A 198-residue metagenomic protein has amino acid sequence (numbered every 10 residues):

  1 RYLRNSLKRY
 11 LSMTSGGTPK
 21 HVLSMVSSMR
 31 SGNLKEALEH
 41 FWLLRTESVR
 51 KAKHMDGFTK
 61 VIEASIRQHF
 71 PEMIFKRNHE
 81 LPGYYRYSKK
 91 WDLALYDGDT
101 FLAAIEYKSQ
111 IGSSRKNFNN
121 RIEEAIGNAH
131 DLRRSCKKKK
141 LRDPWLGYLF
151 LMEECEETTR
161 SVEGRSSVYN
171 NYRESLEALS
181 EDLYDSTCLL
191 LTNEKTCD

Functional and structural regions predicted by a protein language model:
R1-N78: Interdomain/boundary linker segments immediately adjacent to catalytic/signaling cores
N5, R9, V162-D198: Non-catalytic C-terminal interaction segments of nucleic acid-processing enzymes
F58, I62-F70, A129-C136, V168-S180: Hydrophobic, Leu/Ile/Phe/Ala-enriched alpha-helical segments that form helix-helix packing faces
N78-Y84: Short, solvent-exposed loop/turn elements at beta->coil junctions and helix N-caps that rim active or binding pockets
R86-K90: A short, glycine/Asx- and small/polar-enriched loop/turn that sits immediately N-terminal to a beta-strand
A94-A104: Active-site beta-strand-loop-beta-strand hairpin of nuclease catalytic cores that positions key catalytic residues
A104, G147-F150, L189: Structural beta-sheet core signal
S109-V162: Catalytic cores of nucleic-acid endonucleases
